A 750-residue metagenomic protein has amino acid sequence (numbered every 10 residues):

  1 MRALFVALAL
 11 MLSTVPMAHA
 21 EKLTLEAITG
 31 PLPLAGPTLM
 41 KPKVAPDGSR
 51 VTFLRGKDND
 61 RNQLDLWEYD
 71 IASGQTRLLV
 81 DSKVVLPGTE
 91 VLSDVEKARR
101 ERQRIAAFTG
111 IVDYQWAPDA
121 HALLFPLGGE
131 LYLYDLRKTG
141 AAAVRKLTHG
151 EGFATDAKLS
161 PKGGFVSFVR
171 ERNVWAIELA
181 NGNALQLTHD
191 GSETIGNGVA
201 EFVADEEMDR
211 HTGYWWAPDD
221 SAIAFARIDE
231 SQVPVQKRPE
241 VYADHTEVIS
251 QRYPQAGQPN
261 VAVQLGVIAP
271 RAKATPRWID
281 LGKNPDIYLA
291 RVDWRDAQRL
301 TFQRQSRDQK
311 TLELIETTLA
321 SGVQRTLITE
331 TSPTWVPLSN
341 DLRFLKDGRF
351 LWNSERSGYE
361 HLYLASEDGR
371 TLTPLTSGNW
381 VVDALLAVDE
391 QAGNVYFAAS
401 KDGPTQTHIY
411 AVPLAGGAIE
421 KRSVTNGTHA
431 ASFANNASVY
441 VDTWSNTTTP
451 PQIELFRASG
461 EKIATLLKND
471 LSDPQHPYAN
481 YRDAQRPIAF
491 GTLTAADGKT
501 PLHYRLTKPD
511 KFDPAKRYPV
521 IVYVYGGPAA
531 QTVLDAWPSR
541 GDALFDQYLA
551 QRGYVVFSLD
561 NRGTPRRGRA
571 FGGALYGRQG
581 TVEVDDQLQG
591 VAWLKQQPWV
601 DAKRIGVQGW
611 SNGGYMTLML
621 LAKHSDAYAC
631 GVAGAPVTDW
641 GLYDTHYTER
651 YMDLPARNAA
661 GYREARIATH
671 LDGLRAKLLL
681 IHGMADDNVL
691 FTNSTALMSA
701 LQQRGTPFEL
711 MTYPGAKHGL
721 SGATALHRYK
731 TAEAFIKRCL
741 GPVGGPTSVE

Functional and structural regions predicted by a protein language model:
M1-L4: Positively charged n-region of N-terminal signal peptides that target proteins for export
A7-S13, A18-P451, L455-F456, S472-D473: Beta-propeller folds
K41, H211, P234-V235, W278 (+4 more regions): Serine-hydrolase catalytic core recognition
